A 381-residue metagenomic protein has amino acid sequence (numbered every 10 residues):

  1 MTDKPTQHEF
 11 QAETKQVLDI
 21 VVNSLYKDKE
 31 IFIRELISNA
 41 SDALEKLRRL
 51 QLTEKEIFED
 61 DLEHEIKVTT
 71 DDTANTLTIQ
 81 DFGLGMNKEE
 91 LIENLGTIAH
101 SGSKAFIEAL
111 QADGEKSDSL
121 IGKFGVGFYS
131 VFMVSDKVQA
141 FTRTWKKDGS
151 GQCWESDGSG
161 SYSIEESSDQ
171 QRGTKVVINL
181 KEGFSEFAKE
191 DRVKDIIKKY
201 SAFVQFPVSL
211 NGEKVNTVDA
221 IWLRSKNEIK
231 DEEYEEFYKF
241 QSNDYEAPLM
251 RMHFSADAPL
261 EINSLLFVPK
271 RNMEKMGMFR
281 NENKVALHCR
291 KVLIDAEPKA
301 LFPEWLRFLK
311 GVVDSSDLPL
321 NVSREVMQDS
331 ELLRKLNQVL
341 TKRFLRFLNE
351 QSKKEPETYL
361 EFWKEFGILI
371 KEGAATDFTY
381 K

Functional and structural regions predicted by a protein language model:
M1-A188, D195, A202, Q338: GHKL (Bergerat-fold) ATPase N-terminal catalytic module, capturing the glycine-rich phosphate-binding loop and acidic
L120, V138-S161, K181-E186, D191-K381: GHKL/Bergerat-fold ATPase module in large chromosome/replication-associated machines
